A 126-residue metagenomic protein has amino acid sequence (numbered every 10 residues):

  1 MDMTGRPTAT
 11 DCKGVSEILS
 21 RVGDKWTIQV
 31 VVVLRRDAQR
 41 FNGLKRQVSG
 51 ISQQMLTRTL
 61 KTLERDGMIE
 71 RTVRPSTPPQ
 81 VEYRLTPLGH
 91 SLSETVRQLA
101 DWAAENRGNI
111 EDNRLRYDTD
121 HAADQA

Functional and structural regions predicted by a protein language model:
M1-T10, R65, E70, R84-A126: C-terminal regulatory/oligomerization modules of transcriptional regulators
A9-M55, E82, H90: N-terminal helix-turn-helix DNA-binding core of bacterial DNA-binding proteins
R35, V73-S76: N-terminal secretory/targeting leader peptides
K45, V73, V96: Short, flexible helix/strand-to-coil boundary loops that buttress conserved ligand/catalytic motifs in alpha/beta
R46, E64-R65: Alpha-helical residues within the helix-turn-helix
L56, L60-L63: Basic amphipathic alpha-helical segments that dock to polyanions
S76-T86: Minor-groove-contacting beta-hairpin "wing" of winged helix-turn-helix DNA-binding domains
